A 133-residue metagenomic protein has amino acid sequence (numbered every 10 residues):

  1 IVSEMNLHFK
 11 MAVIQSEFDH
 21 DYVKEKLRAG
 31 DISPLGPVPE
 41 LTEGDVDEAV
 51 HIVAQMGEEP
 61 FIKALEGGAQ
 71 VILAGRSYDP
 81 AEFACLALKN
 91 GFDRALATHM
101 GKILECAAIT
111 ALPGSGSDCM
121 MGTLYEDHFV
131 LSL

Functional and structural regions predicted by a protein language model:
I1, A49-M56, F92-A95: Catalytic cores of large soluble enzymes that bind and process phosphate-bearing ligands
I1, R76-E82: Gly/Ser/Thr-rich loops at beta-strand to alpha-helix junctions that form or flank small-molecule/cofactor-binding
S3-D19, F83-S132: Catalytic or ion-translocation cores adjacent to nucleophile or general acid/base/metal-coordination motifs in diverse
F18-A74: An acidic, phosphate/nucleotide-engaging active-site surface
I72-S77, S115-C119: Glycine-rich anion-binding loop/nest that anchors nucleotide
